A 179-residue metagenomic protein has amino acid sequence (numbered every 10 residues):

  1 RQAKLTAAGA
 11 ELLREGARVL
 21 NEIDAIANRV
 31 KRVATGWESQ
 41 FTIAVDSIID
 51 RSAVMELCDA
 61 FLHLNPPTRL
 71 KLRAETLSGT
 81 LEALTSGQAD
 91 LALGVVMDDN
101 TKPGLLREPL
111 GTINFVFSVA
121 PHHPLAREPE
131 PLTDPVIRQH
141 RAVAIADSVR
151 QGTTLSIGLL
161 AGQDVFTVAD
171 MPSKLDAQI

Functional and structural regions predicted by a protein language model:
K4-E38: Alpha-helical "hinge/linker" immediately C-terminal to small N-terminal DNA-binding modules
T6-G9, I43, A83-T85, I137 (+1 more regions): Hydrophobic residues within well-ordered alpha-helices
G16, V54-C58: Heptad-repeat coiled-coil signal-transmission/dimerization helices
K31-D50, H63-L72, I113: Interdomain hinge and pocket-entrance segments immediately C-terminal to HTH DNA-binding domains
Q40-A44, A92, S118, V143: Short, well-ordered beta-strand segments
L57-A60, S78-F115: Short beta-strand-centered segments that line the small-molecule binding cleft or hinge of alpha/beta clamshell
S78, P103-I179: C-terminal regulatory
